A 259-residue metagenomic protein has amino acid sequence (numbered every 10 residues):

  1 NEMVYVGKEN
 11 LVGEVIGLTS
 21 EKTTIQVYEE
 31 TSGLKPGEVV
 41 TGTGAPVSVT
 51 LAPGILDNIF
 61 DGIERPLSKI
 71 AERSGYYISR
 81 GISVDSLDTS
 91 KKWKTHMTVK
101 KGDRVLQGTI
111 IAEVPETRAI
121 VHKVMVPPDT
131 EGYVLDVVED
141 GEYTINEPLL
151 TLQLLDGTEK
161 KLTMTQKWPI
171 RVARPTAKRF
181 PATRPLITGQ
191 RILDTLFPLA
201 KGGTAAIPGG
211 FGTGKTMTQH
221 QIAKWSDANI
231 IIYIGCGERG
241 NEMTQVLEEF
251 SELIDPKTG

Functional and structural regions predicted by a protein language model:
N1-A71, Y76-S79: N-terminal accessory targeting/assembly segments
K8, T43-G44, I63, T109 (+3 more regions): Conserved "cap/hinge" positions at secondary-structure junctions
E9, L18-T19, Q26-T31, G44-A45 (+4 more regions): A structural micro-motif recognizing beta-strand termini and the immediately following turn/loop segments
V15, I59, I110, V134-V138: Conserved hydrophobic positions within beta-strands
E72-P128, T144-T204, T218-Q221, P256-G259: P-loop NTPase nucleotide-binding/switch module
G209-G210: The Walker A (P-loop) glycine that initiates the GxxxxGKT/S ATP-binding motif of P-loop NTPases
T213: ATP-binding Walker
T216-G259: Conserved P-loop
